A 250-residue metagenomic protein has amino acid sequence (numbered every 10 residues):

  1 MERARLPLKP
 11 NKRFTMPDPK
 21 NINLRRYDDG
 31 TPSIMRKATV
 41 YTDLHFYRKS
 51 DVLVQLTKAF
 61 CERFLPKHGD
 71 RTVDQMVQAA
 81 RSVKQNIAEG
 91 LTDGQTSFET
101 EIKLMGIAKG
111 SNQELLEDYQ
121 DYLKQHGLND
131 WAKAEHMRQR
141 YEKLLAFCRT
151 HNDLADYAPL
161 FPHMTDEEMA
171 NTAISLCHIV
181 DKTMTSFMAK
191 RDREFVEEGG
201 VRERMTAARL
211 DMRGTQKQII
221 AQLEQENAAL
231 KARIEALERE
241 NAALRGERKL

Functional and structural regions predicted by a protein language model:
E2-L250: Amphipathic alpha-helical assembly/interaction segments
